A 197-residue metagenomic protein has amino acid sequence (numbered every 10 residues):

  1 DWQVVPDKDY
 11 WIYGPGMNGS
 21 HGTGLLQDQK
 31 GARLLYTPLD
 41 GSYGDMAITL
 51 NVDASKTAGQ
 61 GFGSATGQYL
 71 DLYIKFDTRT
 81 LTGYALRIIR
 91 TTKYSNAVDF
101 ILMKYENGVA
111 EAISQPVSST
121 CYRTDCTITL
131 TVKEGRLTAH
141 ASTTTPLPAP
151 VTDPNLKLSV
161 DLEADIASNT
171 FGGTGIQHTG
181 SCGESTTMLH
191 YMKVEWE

Functional and structural regions predicted by a protein language model:
D1-K30: Extracellular glycan-recognition surfaces and repeat-rich motifs
S20-G24, N96-V98, G108, G135: Beta-strand-connecting loop/turn residues
L26-F100: Secretory/extracellular carbohydrate-interaction modules and structurally similar beta-sandwich "look-alikes"
D45-D53, D71-Y73, T127-K133, T138-H140 (+2 more regions): Residues within well-ordered beta-strands of beta-sheet-rich folds
I48-L50, C121-L162: Carbohydrate-binding surfaces in secreted/extracellular proteins
Y73-D77, M103-Y105, H140-T144, E195-E197: Predominantly extracellular/luminal cell-surface or secreted proteins
Y105-T127: Short, aromatic/His-centered strand-loop micro-motif at the edge of beta-sheets
L158-E197: Ligand-recognition surfaces built from glycine- and aromatic
